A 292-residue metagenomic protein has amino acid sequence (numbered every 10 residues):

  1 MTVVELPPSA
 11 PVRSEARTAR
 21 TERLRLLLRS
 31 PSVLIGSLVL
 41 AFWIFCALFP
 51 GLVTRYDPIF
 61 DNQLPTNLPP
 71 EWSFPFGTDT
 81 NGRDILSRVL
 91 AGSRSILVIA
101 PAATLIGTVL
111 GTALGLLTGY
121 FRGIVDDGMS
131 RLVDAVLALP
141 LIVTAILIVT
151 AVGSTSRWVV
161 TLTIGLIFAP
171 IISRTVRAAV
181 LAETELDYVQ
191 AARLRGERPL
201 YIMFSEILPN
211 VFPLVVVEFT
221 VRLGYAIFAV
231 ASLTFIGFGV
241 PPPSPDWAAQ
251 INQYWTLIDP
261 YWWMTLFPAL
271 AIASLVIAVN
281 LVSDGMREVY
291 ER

Functional and structural regions predicted by a protein language model:
M1-V39, L281-R292: Transmembrane alpha-helical segments of polytopic membrane transport and secretion proteins
L38, F42, C46-N81, I236-S244: Hydrophobic alpha-helical transmembrane segments of membrane transport/permease proteins and related membrane-embedded
P75, D79, V109, G119-Y120 (+2 more regions): Generic hydrophobic transmembrane alpha-helix motif, especially the helices
T78-R83, Y120-F121, L181, A191-N210 (+1 more regions): Short helix-to-coil transition segments within interhelical loops that connect adjacent transmembrane helices
I85-Y120, L275: Transmembrane alpha-helix signature in integral membrane proteins
R94-L110, L200-L233, V279: Transmembrane alpha-helices
L137, I148-V152, V180, A229-I272: Glycine-rich helix-loop "coupling/hinge" segments at transmembrane-helix boundaries in multipass transporters
I167, P213-V221, W262-R292: C-terminal transmembrane helix and the adjacent membrane-cytosol boundary/short C-terminal tail of inner/organellar
